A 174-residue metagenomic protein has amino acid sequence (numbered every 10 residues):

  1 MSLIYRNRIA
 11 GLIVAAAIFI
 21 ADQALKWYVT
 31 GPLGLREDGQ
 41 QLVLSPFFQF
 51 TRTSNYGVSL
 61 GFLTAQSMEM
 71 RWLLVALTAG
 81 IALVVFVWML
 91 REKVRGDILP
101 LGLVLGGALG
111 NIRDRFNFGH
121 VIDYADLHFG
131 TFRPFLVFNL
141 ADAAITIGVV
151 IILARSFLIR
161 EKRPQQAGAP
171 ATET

Functional and structural regions predicted by a protein language model:
M1-T174: Alpha-helical transmembrane bundles and membrane-interface segments of multipass inner-membrane proteins
